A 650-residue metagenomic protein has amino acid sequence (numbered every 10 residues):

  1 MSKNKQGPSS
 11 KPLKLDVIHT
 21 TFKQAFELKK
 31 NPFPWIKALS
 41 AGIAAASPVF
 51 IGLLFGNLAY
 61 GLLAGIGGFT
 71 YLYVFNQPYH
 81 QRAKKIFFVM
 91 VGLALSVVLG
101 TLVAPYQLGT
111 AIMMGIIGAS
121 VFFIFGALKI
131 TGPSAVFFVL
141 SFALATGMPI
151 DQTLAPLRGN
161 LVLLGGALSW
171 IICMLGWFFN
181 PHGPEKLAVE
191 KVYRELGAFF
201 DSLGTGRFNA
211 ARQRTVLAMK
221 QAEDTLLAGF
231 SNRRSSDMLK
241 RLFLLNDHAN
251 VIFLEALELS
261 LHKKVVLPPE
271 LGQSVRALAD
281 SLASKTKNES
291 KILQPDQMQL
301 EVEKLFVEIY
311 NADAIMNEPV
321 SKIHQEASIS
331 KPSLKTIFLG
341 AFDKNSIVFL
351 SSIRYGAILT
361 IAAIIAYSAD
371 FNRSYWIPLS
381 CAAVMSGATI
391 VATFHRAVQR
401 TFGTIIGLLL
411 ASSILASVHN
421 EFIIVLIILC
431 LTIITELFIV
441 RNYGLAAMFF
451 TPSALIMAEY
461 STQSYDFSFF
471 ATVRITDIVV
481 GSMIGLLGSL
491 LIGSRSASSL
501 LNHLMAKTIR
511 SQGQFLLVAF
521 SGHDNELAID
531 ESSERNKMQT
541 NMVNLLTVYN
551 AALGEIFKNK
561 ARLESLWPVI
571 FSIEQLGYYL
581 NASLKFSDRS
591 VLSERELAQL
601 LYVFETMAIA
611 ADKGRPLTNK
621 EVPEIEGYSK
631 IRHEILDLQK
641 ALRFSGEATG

Functional and structural regions predicted by a protein language model:
S2-L39, L54, V74-H80, F87 (+6 more regions): Long, hydrophobic alpha-helical segments that serve as membrane-spanning/inserting helices
L13-K23, L39-V49, L53, N57-Y79 (+7 more regions): Pore- and pathway-forming membrane helices of multi-pass small-molecule/ion transporters and channels
F88-V89, L161, K191-R194, A198 (+5 more regions): Short amphipathic alpha-helical coupling elements at transmembrane boundaries
G115-G118, D247-L254, L576: Elongated alpha-helical scaffolds
G166-K186, M483, G488-S499: Transmembrane signal-anchor/signal-peptide helices with a preference for the extracytoplasmic
H324-L431: Conserved mid-sequence domains
N420-I570: Generic detector of multi-pass transmembrane helix bundles and their immediately adjacent loops in polytopic membrane
N581-L584: Extended, charged coiled-coil helical stalks used as long, distance-spanning scaffolds in large assemblies
